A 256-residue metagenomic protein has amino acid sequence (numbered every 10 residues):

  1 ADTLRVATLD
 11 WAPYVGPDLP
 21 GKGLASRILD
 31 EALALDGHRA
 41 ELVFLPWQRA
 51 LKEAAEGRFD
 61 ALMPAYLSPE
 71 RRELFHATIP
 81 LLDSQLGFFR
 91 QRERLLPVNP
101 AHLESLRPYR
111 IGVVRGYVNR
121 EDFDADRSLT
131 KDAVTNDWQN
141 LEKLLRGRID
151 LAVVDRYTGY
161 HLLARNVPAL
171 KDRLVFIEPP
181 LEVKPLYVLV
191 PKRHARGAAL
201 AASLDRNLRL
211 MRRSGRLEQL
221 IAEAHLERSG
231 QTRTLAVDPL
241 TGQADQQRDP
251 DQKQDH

Functional and structural regions predicted by a protein language model:
A1-L74, V113, L217, E223-E227 (+1 more regions): Extracytoplasmic small-molecule ligand-binding "clamshell" domains of the periplasmic binding protein/Venus flytrap
T8-D10, S84-G87, P168-D205, R228-Q231 (+1 more regions): Periplasmic-binding protein-like
A12-P13, L19-E31, Q91-R127, N140-E142 (+1 more regions): Bilobed "Venus flytrap"/periplasmic-binding protein-like clamshell domains and structurally analogous long
S26-L35, R94-P97, L189-L220: Extended ligand-binding regions for polar small-molecule ligands
D30, V43-L106, G116-N119, E178-L181: Acidic, polar ligand-binding/catalytic clefts
E41-K52, D132-R146: Short helix-initiation/N-cap motifs at beta->coil->alpha
K52, P64-E73, L151-D172, P179-E182: A ligand-binding cleft/hinge motif common to bilobed small-molecule-binding domains
Y117-D132, K171, R206-D245, H256: Ligand-binding clefts/hinges and TM-proximal coupling segments of bilobed small-molecule sensing domains
